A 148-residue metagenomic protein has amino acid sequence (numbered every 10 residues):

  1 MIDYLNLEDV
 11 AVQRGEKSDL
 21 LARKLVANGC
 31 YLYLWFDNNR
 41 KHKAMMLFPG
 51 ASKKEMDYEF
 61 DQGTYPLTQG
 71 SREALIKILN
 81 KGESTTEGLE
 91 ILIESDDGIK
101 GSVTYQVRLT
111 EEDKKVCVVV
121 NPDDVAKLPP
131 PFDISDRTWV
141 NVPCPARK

Functional and structural regions predicted by a protein language model:
M1-K148: Intrinsically disordered, low-complexity regulatory/linker segments
